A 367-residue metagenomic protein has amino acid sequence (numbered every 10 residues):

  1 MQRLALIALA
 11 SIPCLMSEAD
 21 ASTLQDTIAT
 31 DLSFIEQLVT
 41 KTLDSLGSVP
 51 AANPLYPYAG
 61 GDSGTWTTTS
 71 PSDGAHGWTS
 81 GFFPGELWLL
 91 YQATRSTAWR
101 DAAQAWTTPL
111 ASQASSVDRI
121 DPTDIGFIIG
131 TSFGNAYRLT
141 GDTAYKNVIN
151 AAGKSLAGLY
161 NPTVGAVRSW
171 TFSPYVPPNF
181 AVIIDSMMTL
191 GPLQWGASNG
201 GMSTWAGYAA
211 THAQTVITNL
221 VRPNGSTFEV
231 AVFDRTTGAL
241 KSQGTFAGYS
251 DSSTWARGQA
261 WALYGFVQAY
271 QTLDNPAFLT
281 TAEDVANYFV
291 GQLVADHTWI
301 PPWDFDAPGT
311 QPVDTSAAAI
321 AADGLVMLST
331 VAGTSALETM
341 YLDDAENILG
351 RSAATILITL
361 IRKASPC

Functional and structural regions predicted by a protein language model:
M1-E18: Fungal secretory targeting signals
D20-C367: Glycan-recognition and catalytic cores of secretory/periplasmic carbohydrate-active enzymes
